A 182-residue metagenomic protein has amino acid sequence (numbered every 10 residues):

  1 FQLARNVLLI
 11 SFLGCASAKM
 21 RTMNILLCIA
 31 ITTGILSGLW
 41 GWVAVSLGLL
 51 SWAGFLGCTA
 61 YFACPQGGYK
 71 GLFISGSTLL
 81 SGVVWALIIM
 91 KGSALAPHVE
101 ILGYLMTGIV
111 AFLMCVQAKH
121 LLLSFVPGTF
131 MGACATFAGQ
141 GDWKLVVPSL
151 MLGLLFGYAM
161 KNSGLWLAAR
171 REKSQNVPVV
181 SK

Functional and structural regions predicted by a protein language model:
L3: Cationic, low-complexity basic patches in intrinsically disordered or flexible, solvent-exposed regions
R21-G67, D142, V146-V147, F156-A168 (+2 more regions): Alpha-helical transmembrane segments and their membrane-interface boundaries that form or gate the permeation pathway
L27-I31, L72-G76, L80, Y104-G108 (+1 more regions): Hydrophobic alpha-helical transmembrane segments
T33-V45, L79, V83-K91, T107-V116 (+1 more regions): Transmembrane alpha-helical segments of multi-pass membrane transport proteins and ion-pumping complexes
G41-F55, G92-G108: Structural signature of hydrophobic alpha-helical transmembrane segments
L49-Q66, G108-D142: Pore- and pathway-forming membrane helices of multi-pass small-molecule/ion transporters and channels
G54-M90: Alpha-helical membrane segments and adjacent membrane-interface helices in multi-pass membrane proteins
